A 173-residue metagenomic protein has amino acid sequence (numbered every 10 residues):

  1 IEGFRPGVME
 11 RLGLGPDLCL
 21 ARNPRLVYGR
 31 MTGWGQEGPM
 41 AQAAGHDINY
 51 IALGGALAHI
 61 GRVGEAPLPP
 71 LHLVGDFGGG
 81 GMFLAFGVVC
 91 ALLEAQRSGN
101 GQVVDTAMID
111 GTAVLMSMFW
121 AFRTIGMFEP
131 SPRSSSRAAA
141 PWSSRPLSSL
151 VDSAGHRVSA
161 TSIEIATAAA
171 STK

Functional and structural regions predicted by a protein language model:
E2-E10: Rossmann-like NAD(P)-binding element
R11-R133: Active-site-adjacent "lid/gating" segments in soluble enzymes
S131-S149, S153, R157-S162, T167 (+1 more regions): Low-acidity, Ser/Thr- and Arg-rich intrinsically disordered low-complexity segments
